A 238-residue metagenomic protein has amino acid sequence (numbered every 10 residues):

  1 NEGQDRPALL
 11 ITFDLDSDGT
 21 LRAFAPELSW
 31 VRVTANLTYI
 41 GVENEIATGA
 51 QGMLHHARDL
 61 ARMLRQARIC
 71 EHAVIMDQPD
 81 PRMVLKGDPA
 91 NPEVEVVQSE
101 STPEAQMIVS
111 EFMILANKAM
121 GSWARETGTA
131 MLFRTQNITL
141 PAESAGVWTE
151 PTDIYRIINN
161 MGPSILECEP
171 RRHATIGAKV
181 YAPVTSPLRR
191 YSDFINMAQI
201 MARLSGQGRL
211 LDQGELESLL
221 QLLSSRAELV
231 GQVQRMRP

Functional and structural regions predicted by a protein language model:
N1-P238: Electropositive polyanion-binding surfaces
